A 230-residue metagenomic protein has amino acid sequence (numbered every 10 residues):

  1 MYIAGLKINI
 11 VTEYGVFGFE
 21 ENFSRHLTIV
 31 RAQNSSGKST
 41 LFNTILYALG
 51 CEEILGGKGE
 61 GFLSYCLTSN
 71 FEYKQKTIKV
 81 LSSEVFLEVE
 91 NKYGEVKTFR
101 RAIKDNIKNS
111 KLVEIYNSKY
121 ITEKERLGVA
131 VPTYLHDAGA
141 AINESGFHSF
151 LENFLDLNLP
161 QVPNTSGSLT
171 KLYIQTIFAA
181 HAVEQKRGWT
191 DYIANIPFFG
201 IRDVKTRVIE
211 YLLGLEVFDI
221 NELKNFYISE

Functional and structural regions predicted by a protein language model:
M1-I107: Extreme N-terminal "head/tail" segments of very large remodeling/mechanoenzyme assemblies
S39, A48, G59-E60, F198-I201 (+2 more regions): Generic alpha-helical propensity signal that fires on short helical segments and nearby coil/disordered stretches
S64-K74, S168-F178, I228-E230: Amphipathic alpha-helical surface "interface" segments used for docking/oligomerization or membrane association within
I103-I220: Extended, charged alpha-helical "arm/stalk" segments used for dimerization and assembly in large NTPase-driven machines
V217-E230: Extended, charged coiled-coil helical stalks used as long, distance-spanning scaffolds in large assemblies
